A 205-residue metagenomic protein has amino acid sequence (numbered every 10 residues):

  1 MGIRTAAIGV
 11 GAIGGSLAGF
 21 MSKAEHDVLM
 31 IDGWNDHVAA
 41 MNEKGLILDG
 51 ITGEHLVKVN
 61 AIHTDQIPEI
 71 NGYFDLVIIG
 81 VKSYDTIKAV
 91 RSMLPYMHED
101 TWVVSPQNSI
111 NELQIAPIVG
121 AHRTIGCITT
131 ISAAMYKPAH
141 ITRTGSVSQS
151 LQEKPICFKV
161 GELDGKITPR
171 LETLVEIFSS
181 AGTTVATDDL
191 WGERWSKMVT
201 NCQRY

Functional and structural regions predicted by a protein language model:
M1-I51: NAD(P)+-binding Rossmann beta1-loop-alpha1 motif at the extreme N-terminus of oxidoreductases
I3-R4, D75, I156: Nucleotide donor/acceptor-binding cores
L46-T64, N201: N-terminal glycine-rich dinucleotide-binding loop that anchors FAD/FMN and/or NAD(P) in oxidoreductases
L56-E99: Rossmann-like NAD(P)-binding element
G72, P106-M198, Q203: Rossmann-fold dinucleotide-binding core
H98-W102, A121-H122: A short helix->loop->beta-strand "cap" motif at the edges of active sites that frequently abuts
